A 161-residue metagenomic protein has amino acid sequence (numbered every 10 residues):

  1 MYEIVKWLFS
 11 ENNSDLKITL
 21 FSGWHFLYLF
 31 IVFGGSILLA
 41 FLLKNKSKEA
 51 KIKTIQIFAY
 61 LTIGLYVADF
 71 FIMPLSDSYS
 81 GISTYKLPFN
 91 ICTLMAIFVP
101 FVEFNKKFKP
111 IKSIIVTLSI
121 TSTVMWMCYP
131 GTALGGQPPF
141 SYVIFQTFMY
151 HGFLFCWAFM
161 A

Functional and structural regions predicted by a protein language model:
Y2-G34: Hydrophobic transmembrane alpha-helical segments in integral membrane proteins
H25-I31, S80-C92, V116: Structural signature of hydrophobic alpha-helical transmembrane segments
F26-K44, T62-A68: Hydrophobic core of alpha-helical transmembrane segments in multi-pass integral membrane proteins
G35-F41, F98-V99, F153-A161: Alpha-helical transmembrane segments in multipass membrane proteins, preferentially the mid-helix core
L42-Q56, F104-K112: Membrane-interface helix-boundary motifs at transmembrane edges
L61-F71, S119-G131: Aromatic-anchored segments of alpha-helical transmembrane domains
S78-I91, G136-T147: Non-cytosolic membrane-interface motifs at loop->transmembrane helix junctions
A133-A161: A contiguous pocket-lining binding segment that forms or flanks enzyme active sites
